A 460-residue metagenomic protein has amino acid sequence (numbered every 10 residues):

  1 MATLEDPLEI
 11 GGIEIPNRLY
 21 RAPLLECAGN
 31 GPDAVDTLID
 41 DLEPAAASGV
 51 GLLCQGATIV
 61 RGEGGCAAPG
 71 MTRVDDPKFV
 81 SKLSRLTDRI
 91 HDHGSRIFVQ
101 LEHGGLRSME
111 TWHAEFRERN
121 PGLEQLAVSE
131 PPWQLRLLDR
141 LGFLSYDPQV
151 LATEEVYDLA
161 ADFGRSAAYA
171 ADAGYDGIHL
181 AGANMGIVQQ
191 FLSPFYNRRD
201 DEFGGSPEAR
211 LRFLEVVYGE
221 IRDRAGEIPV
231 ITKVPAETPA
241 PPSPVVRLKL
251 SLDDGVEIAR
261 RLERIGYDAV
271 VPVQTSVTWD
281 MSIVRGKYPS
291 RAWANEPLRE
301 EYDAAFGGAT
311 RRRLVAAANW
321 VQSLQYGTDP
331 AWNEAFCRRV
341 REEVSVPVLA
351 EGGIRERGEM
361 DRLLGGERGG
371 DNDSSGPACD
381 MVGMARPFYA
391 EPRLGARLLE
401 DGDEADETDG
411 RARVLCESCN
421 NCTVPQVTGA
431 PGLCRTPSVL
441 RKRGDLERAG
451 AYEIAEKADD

Functional and structural regions predicted by a protein language model:
M1-D460: Flavin-dependent oxidoreductase catalytic cores
